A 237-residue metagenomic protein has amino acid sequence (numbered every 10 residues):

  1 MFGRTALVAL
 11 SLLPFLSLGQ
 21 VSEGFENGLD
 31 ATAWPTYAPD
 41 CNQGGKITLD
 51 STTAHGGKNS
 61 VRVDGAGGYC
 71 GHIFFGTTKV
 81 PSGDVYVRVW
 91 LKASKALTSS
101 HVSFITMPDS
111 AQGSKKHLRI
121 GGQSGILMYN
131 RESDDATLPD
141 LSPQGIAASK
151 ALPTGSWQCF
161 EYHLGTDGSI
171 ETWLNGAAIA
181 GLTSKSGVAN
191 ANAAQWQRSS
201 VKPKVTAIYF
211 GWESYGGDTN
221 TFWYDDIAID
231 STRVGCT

Functional and structural regions predicted by a protein language model:
N27, V80, D84, R88-T98 (+1 more regions): Solvent-exposed strand-to-loop "edge" motifs in beta-rich extracellular domains
L29-V63: Extracellular glycan-recognition surfaces and repeat-rich motifs
S60-Y86, P139-I146: Secreted extracellular polysaccharide-interacting domains
L97-M107, I170-E171: Beta-strand acidic-aromatic groove motif in beta-rich domains, primarily in extracellular
V102-D134: Glycan-recognition/cleft segments
S133-C159: Short, aromatic/His-centered strand-loop micro-motif at the edge of beta-sheets
S156-E171: Localized edge beta-strand/strand-to-loop motifs within extracellular or lumenal beta-rich domains
S184-F222: Flexible glycan-contacting loops in extracellular carbohydrate-active proteins
